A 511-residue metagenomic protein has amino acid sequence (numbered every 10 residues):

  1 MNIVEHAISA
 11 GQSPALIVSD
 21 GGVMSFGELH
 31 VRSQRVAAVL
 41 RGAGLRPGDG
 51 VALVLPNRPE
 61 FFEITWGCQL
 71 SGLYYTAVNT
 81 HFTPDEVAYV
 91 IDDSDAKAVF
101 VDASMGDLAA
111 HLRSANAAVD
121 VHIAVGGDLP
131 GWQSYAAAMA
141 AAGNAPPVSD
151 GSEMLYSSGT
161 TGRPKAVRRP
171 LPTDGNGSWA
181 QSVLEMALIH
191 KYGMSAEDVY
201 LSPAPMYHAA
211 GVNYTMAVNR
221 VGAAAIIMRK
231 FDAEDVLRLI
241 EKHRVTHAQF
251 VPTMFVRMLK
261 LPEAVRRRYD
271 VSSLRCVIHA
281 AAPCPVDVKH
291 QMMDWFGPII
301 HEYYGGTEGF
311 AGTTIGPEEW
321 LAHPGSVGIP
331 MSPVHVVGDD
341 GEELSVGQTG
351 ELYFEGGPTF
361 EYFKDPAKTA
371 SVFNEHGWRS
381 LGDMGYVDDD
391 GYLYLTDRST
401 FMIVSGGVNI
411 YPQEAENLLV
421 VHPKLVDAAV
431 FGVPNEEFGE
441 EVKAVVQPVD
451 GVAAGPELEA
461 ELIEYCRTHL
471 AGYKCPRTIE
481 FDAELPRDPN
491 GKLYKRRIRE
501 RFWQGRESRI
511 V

Functional and structural regions predicted by a protein language model:
M1-A15, V31: A short N-terminal helical cap/helix-turn-helix that marks the beginning of AMP-binding/adenylate-forming
Q12, M139-S158, G162-R163, K191-V199: Conserved pre-ATP/AMP-binding loop-to-beta segment of ANL
A15-R58, F62-T65, T83-A88: Conserved AMP-binding/adenylate-forming core of the ANL superfamily
S25-G27, S152-S182: Conserved AMP-binding A3 loop
G42-A43, W66, L70-M139, P147: Structural core segment of the AMP-binding/adenylate-forming
F82, A88, V99-V101, R238 (+9 more regions): AMP-binding/adenylate-forming catalytic core of the ANL superfamily
L155, G159, R220, V245-F250 (+3 more regions): Gly/Ser/Thr-rich phosphate-binding loop
G175-V199, P203, Y207-H247, L261: Conserved AMP-binding/adenylation subdomain of ANL enzymes
